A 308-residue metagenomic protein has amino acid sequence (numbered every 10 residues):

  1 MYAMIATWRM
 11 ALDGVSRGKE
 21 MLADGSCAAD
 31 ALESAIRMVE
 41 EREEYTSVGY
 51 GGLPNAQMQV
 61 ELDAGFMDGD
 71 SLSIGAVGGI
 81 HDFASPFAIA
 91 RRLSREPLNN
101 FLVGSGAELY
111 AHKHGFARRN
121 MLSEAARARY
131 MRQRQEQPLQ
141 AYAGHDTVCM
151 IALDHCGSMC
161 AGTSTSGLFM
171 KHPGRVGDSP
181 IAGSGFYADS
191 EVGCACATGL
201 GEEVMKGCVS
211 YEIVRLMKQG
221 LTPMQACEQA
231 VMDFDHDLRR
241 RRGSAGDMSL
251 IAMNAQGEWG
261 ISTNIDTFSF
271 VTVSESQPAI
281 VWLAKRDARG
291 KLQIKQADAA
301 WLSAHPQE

Functional and structural regions predicted by a protein language model:
M1-E308: Alpha/propeptide regions of enzymes that mature by internal proteolysis
